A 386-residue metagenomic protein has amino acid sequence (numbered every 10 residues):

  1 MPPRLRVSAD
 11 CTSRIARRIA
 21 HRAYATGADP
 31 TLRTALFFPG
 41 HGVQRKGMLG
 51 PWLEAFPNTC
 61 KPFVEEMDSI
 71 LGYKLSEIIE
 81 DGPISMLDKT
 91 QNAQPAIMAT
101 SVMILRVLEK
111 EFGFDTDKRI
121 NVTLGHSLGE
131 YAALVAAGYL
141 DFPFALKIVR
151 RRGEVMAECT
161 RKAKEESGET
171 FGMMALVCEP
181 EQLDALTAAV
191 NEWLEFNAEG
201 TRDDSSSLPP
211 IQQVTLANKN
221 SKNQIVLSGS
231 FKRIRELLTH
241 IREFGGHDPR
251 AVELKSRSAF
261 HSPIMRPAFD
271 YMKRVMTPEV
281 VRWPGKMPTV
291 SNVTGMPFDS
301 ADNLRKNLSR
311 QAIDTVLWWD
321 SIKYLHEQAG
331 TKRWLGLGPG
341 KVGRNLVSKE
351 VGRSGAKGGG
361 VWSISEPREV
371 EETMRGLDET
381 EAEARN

Functional and structural regions predicted by a protein language model:
M1-R33: N-terminal mitochondrial targeting presequence
C11-R22, A99-M103, Q311-W318: A short, flexible low-complexity segment enriched in Lys/Arg and Gly/Pro that occurs in N-terminal basic tails
R22-F196, R333-N386: FabD-like malonyl-/acyl-CoA
G42-V43, A137-Q311: Alpha/beta catalytic cores of group-transfer enzymes, especially the acyltransferase/condensing modules of polyketide
G47, N58, P62, N92 (+10 more regions): Conserved active-site and cofactor/substrate-binding residues in soluble primary-metabolism enzymes
V107-E111, H240, Y324, Q328: A generic secondary-structure signal
H247-L337, K341-S348, G352-E371, E379-N386: Acyltransferase
